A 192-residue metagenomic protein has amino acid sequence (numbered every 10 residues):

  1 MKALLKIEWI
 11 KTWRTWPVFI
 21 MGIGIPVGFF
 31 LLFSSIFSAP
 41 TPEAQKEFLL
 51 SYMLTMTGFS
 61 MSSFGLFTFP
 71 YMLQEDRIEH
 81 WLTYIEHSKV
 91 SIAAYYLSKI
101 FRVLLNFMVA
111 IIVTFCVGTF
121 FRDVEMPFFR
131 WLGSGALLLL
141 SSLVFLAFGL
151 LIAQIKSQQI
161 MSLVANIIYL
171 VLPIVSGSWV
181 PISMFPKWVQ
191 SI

Functional and structural regions predicted by a protein language model:
M1-I25, H80: Aromatic- and glycine-rich beta-strand/loop motifs that create alpha-glucan
M1-L5, F145, W188-I192: Short, membrane-interfacial amphipathic segments enriched in basic
L32-F33, S51-Y71: Long, hydrophobic alpha-helical segments
L32-F37, I155-I192: Transmembrane helix segments
S34-S38, E75, T119, D123 (+2 more regions): Transmembrane helix-loop junction
S51, S62-F67, S98, R102 (+2 more regions): Short alpha-helical transmembrane interface motifs in multi-pass membrane proteins
L66-S88: Transmembrane helix boundary and interhelical loop/hinge segments in multi-pass membrane proteins
I92, I100-V164, L170: Alpha-helical transmembrane segments and their short interhelical loops
